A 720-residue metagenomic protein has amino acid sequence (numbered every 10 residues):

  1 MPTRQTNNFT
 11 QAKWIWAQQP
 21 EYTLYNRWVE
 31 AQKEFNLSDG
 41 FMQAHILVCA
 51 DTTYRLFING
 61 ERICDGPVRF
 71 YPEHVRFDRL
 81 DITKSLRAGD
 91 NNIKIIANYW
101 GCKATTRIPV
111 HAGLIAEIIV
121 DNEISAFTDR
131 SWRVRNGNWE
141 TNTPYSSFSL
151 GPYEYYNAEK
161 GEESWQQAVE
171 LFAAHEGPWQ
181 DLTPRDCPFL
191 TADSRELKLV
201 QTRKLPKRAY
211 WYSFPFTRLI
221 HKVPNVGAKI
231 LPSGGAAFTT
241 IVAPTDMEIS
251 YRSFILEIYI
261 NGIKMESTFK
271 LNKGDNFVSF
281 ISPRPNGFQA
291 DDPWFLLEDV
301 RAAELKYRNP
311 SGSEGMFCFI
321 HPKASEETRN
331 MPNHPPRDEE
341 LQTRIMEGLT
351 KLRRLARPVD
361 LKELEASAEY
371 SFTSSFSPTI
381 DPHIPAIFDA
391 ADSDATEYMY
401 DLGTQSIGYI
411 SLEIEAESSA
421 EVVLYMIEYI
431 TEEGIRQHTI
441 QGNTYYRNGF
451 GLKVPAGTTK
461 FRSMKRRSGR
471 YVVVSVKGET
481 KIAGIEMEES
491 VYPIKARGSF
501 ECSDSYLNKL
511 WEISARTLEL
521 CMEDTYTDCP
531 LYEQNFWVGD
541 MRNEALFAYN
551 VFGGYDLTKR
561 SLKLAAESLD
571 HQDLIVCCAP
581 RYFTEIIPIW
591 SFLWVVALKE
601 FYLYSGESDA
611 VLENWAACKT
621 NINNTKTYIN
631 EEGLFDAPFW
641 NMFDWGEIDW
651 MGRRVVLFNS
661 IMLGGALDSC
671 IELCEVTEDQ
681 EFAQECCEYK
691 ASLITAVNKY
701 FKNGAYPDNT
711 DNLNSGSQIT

Functional and structural regions predicted by a protein language model:
P2-D528, D540, D556-K559, I575-P580 (+4 more regions): Extracellular/oxidizing-compartment recognition motifs
F127, E433, E479-I513, E519 (+6 more regions): Active-site acid/base region of carbohydrate-active enzymes
S279, G664-L667: Short, well-ordered beta-strand elements
V595-L598: Glycine-/small-residue-rich "gating" segment that lines the acyl/pantetheine channel and substrate pocket
